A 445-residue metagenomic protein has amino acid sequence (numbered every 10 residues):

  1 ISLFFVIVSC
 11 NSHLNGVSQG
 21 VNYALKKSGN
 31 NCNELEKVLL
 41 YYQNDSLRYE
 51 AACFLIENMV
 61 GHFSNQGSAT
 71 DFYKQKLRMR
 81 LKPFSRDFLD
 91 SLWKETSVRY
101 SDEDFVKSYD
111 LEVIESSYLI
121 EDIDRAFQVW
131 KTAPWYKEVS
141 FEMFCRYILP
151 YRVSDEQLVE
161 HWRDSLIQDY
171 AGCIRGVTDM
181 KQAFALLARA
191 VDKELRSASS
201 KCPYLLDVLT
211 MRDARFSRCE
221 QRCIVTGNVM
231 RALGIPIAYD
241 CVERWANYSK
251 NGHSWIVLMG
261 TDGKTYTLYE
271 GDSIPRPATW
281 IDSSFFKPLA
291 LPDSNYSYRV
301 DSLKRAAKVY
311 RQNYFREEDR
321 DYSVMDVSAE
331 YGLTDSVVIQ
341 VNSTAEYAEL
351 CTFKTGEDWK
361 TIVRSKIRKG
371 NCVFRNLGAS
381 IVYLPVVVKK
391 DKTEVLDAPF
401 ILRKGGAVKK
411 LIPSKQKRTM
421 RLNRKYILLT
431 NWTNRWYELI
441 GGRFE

Functional and structural regions predicted by a protein language model:
L25, Q43, C173-A190, S199-L209 (+2 more regions): Hydrophobic/aromatic-rich core segments of domains that either
K37, D45-A214, K250-N251: Secondary-structure boundary elements
V327, L333-S343: A short, amphipathic beta-strand motif
T344-A345, K410-F444: Compositionally biased low-complexity segments at domain edges in trafficked proteins and select soluble regulators
E357-G370: Short, acidic Ser/Thr/Gly-rich low-complexity loop/linker segments typical of extracellular and cell-surface proteins
N371-K392, E445: Short Pro-Gly-centered beta-turn/loop motif in secreted/extracellular proteins
K390-K417: Structured interaction patches on ligand/partner-binding surfaces of diverse proteins
